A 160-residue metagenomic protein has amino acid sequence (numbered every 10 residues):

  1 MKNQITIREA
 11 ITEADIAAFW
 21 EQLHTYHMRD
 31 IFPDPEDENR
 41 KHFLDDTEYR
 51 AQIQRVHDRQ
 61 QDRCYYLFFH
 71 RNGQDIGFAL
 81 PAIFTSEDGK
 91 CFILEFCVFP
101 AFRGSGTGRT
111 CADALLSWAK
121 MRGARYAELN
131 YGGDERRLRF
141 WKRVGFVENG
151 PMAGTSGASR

Functional and structural regions predicted by a protein language model:
K2, R143, V147, M152-R160: Terminal substrate-recognition subdomain of acyl/acetyltransferases
K2-G89, L94, F99, A112-A114 (+2 more regions): Acetyl-CoA-dependent GNAT
I11-A18, Y131-R137, W141: Short, charged helix-to-loop "capping" segments that act as catalytic/coupling loops
E87, S105-G106: Short, well-ordered coil↔helix boundary/capping segments
F92, G123-R125: Short loop/turn motifs at secondary-structure junctions
F99-A101, S105: Active-site acidic-Proline motif in GNAT/NAT acetyltransferases
R103, E128-L138, G154-S159: Conserved beta-strand-loop-alpha-helix junction that forms the acyl-donor binding cleft
R109, M121, G133-G150: Conserved active-site alpha-helix within GNAT-family acetyltransferase domains
